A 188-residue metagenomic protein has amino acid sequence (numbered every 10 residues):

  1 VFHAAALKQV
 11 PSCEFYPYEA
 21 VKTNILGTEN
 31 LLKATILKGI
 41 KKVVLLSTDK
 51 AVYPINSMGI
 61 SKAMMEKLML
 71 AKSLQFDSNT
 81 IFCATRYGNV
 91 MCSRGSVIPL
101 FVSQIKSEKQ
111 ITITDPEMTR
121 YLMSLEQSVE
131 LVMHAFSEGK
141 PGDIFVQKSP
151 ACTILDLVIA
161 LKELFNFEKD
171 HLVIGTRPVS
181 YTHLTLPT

Functional and structural regions predicted by a protein language model:
H3, L7-A63, K67, A71: Conserved Rossmann-fold NAD(P)-dependent oxidoreductase catalytic core, especially the SDR/UDP-sugar
A4-A5, V10, T23, L46 (+4 more regions): Generic beta-strand/beta-sheet core signal
G39-V43, N79, P141: Active-site loop of short-chain dehydrogenase/reductase
S57-G59, A63-G139, P150, I154-F165: NAD(P)-dependent short-chain dehydrogenase/reductase
I111-I113, P141-K148, D170-G175, L184: A recurrent short beta-strand within the Rossmann-like NAD(P)-dependent oxidoreductase core
T182-T188: Conserved small/polar residues in nucleotide/adenosyl-binding loops
